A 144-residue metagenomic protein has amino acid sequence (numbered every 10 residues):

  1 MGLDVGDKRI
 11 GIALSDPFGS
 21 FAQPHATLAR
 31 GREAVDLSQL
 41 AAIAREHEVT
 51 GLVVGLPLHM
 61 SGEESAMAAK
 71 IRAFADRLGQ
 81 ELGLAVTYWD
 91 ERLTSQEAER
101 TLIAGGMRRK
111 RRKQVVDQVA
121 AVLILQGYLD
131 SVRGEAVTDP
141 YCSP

Functional and structural regions predicted by a protein language model:
M1-L3, K8-P144: Phosphate- and other anionic-substrate recognition elements at nucleic-acid/protein interfaces
